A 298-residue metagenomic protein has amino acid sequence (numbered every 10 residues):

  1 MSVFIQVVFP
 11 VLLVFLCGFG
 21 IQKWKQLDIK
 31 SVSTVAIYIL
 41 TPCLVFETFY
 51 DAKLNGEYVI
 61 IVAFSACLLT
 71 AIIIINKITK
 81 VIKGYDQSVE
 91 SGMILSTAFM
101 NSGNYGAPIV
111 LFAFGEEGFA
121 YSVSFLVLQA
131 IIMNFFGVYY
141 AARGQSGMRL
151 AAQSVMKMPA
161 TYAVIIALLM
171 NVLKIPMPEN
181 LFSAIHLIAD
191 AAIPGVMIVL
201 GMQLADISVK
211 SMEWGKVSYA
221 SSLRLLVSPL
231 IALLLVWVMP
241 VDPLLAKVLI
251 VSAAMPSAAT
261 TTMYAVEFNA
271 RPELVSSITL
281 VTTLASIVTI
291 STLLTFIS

Functional and structural regions predicted by a protein language model:
M1-S298: Alpha-helical transmembrane segments of multi-pass small-molecule/ion transporters
